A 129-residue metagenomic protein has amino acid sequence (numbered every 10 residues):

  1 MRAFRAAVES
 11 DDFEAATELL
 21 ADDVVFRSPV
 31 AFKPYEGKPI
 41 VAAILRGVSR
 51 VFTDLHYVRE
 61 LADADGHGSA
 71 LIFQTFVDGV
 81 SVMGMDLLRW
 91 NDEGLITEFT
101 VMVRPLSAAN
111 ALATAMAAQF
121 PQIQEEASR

Functional and structural regions predicted by a protein language model:
M1-R129: C-terminal and inter-domain tail/linker signature
